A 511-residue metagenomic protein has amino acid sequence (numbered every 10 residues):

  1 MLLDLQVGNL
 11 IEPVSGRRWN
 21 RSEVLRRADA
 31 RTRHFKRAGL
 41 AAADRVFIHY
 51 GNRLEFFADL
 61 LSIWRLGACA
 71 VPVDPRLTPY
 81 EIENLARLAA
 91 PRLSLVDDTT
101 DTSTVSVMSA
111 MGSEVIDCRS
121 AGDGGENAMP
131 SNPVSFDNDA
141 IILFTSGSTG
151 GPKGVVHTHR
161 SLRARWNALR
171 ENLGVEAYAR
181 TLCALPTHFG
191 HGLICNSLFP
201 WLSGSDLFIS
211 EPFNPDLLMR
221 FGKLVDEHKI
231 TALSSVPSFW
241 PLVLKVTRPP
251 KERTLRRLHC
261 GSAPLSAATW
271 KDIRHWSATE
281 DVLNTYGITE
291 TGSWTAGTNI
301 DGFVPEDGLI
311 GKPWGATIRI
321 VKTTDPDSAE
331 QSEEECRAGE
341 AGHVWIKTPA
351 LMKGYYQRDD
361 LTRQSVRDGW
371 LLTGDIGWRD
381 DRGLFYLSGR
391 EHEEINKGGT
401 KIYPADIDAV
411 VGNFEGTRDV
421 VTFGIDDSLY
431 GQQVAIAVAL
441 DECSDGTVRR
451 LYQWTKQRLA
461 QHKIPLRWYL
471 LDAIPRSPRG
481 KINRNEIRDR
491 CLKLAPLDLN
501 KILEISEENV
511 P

Functional and structural regions predicted by a protein language model:
L5, E126-F144, G151, G174-R180: Conserved pre-ATP/AMP-binding loop-to-beta segment of ANL
R17, R33-L77, A184-P186, K401: Conserved AMP-binding/adenylate-forming
R18-S22, A140-N167: Conserved AMP-binding A3 loop
F56, L77, L233, T348 (+4 more regions): AMP-binding/adenylate-forming catalytic core of the ANL superfamily
R163-R180, G190-T231, V246: Conserved AMP-binding/adenylation subdomain of ANL enzymes
I230-S235, L244-P305, T317: Gly/Ser/Thr-rich phosphate-binding loop
F303, T324-E330, E334, A350-G374 (+4 more regions): Conserved ANL (AMP-binding/adenylate-forming) active-site segment centered on the GW(Y/F)…HTG consensus within
L459-K481, L499-P511: AMP-binding/adenylate-forming catalytic domain of the ANL superfamily
